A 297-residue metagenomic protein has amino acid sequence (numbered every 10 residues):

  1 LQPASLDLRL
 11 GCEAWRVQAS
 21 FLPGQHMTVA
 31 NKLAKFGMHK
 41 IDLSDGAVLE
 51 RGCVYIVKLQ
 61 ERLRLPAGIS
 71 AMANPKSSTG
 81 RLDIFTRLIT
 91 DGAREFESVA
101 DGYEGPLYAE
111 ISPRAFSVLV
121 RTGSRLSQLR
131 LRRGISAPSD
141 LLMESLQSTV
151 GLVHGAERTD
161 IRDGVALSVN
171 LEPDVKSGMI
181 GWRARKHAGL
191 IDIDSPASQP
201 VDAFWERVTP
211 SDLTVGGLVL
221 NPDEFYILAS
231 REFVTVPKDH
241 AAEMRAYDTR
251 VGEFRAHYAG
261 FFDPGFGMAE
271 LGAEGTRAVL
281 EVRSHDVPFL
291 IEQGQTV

Functional and structural regions predicted by a protein language model:
L1-V297: DUTPase catalytic domain/fold
